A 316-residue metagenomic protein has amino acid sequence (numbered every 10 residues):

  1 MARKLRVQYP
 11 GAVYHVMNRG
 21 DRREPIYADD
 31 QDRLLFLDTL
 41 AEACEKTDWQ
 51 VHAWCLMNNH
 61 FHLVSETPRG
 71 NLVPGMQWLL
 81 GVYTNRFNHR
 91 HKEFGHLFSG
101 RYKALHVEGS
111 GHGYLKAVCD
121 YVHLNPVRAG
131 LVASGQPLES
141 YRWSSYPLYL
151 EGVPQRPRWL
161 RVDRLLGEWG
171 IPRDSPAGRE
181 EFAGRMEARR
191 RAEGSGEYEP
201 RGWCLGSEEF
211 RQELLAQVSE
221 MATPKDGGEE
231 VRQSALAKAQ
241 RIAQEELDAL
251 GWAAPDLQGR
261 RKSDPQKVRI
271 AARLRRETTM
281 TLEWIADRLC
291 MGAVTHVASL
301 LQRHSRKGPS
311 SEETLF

Functional and structural regions predicted by a protein language model:
M1-M57, E66-F316: Short Pro-Cys-Gly-centered "Cys-loop" motif that presents a nucleophilic cysteine in a tight turn
H62-V64: N-terminal functional module of multi-domain proteins
